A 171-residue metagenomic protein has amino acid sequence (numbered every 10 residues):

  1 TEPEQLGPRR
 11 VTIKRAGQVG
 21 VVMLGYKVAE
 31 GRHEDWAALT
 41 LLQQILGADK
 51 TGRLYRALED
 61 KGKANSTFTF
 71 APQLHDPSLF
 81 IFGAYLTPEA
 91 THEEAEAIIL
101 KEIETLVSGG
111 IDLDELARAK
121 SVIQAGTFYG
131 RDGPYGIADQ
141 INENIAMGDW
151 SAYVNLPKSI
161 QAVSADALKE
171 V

Functional and structural regions predicted by a protein language model:
T1-H33, Q44-E93, D114-A125, D132 (+2 more regions): Non-catalytic beta-strand/loop surface segments
D35-A37: Zinc-dependent metallopeptidase catalytic helix centered on the HExxH motif and its immediate flanking segment
P77, G148-A152: Acidic/histidine-rich, surface-exposed loop or edge segments in extracytoplasmic proteins
A95-I99: Hydrophobic alpha-helical membrane-association signature
L100-I111: A common structural junction motif
V107, S151-V154: C-terminal soluble interaction/assembly domains
N142-D149, I160: C-terminal, helix-dominated tail/subdomain
